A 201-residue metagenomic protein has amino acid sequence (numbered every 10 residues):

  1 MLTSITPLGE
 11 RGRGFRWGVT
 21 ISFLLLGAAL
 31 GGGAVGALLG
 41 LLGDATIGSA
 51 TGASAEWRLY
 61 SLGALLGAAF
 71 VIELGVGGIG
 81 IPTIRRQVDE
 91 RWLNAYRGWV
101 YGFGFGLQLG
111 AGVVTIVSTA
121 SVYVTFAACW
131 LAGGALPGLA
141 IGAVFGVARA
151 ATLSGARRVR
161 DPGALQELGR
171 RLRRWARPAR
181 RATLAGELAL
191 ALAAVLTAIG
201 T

Functional and structural regions predicted by a protein language model:
M1-A34: Juxtamembrane transmembrane-helix termini in multi-pass membrane transport proteins
M1-S4, V113-T125: Transmembrane helix boundary and interhelical junction motifs in multipass membrane proteins
S4, A150-L168: Transmembrane alpha-helical segments of integral membrane proteins
T20, L24-A28, G32, S61 (+2 more regions): Alpha-helical transmembrane segments of multi-pass membrane proteins, especially transporters and channels
L42-S54, Y123-F126: Membrane-interface helix termini and inter-helical loops of multi-pass transporters
S49-V114, D161-A179: Alpha-helical multi-pass membrane helix bundles of inner-membrane/thylakoid proteins, especially permease cores
A132-R157: Short alpha-helical packing/oligomerization segments
L192-T201: Juxtamembrane boundary at the C-terminal end of a transmembrane helix
